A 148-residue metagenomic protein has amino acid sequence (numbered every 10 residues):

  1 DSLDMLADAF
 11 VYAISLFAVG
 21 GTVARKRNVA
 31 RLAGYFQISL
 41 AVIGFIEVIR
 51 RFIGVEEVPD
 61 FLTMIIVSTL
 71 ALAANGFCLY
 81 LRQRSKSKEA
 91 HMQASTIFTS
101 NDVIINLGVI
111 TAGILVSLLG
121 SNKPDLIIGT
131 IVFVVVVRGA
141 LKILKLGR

Functional and structural regions predicted by a protein language model:
D1-R148: Alpha-helical transmembrane cores and adjacent cytosolic helix/loop segments of polytopic membrane transporters
